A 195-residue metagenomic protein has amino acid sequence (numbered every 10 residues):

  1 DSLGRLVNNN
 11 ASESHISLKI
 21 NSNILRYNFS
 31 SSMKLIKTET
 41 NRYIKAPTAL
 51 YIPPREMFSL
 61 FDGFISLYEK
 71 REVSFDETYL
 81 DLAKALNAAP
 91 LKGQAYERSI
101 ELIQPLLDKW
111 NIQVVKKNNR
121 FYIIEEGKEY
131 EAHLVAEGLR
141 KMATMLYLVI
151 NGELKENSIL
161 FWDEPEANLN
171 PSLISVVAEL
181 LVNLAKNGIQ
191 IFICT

Functional and structural regions predicted by a protein language model:
D1-N157: Phosphate-coordinating catalytic segments in nucleotide- and nucleic-acid-processing enzymes
I159-F161: Walker B motif beta-strand of ABC-family P-loop ATPases
D163-P165: Walker B catalytic acidic pair
V176-L181: Conserved hydrophobic alpha-helix in the ABC-type ATPase nucleotide-binding domain
A185-K186: Conserved ATPase "switch" residues in P-loop NTPase domains
C194-T195: H-loop/switch region of ABC-family ATPase nucleotide-binding domains
